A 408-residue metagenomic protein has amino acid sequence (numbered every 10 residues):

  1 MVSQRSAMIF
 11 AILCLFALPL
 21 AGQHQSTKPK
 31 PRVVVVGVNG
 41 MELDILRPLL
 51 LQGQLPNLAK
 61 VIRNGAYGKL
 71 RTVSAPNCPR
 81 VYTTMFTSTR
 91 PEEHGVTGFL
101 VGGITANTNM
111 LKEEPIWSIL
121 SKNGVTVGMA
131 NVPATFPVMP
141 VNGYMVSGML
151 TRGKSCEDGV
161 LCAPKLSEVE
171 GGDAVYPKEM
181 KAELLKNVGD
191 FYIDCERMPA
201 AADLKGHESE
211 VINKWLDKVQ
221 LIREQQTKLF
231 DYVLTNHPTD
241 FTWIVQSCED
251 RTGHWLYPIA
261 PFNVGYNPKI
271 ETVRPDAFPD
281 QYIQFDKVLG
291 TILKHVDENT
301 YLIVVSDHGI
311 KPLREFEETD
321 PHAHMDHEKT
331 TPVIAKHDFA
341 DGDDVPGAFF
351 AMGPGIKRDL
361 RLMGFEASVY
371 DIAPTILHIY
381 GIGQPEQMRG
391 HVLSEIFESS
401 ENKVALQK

Functional and structural regions predicted by a protein language model:
A7-P19: Bacterial N-terminal signal peptides
L20-H24: Boundary at the C-terminal end of the N-terminal hydrophobic targeting segment
S26-K28, V33, D44-L46, L216-T242 (+3 more regions): A long, amphipathic alpha-helix that forms part of the scaffold/cap immediately adjacent to metal-dependent active
L46-T84, E92-E93, T126-A130: Short, structured active-site-proximal loop/turn typified by the sulfatase FGly-forming signature C/S-X-P-X-R
A59-R63, I116-N123, G290, E298 (+3 more regions): Non-catalytic, well-ordered alpha-helical segments in soluble enzyme domains
T89-K269: His/Asp/Glu-rich, glycine-adjacent segments that coordinate divalent cations and/or stabilize oxyanion chemistry on
N107-K112, P279-I283, V333-G347, R358-A373 (+1 more regions): A short beta-strand-to-alpha-helix junction
Y301, V305-M352, L406-Q407: Histidine-centered active-site microenvironments of extracellular/periplasmic hydrolases and transferases
